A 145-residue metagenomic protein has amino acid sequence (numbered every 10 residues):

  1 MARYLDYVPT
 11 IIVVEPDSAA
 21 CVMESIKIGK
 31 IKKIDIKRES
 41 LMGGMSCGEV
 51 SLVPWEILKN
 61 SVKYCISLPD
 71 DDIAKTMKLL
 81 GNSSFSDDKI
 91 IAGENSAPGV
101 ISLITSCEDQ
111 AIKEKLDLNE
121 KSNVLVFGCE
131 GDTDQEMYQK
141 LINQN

Functional and structural regions predicted by a protein language model:
M1-N60, K113-N145: Glycine-rich phosphate/pyrophosphate-binding loop at beta-loop-alpha junctions
S51-D117: Active-site-adjacent helical/loop segments in soluble small-molecule enzymes
